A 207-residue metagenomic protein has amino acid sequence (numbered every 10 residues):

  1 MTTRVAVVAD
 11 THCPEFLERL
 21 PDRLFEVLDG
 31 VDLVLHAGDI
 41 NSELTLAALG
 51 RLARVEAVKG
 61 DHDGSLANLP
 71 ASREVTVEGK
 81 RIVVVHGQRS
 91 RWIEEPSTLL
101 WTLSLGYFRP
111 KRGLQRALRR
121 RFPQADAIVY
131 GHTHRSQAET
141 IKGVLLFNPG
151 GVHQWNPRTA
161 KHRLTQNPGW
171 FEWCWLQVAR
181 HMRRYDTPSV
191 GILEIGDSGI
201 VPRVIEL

Functional and structural regions predicted by a protein language model:
M1-V55, D63-A71, D186-S189: N-terminal active-site segment of His-dependent metallophosphoesterases
R4, R54-E56, R81, L145 (+1 more regions): Conserved beta-strand segments of alpha/beta enzyme cores
V7-A9, L33-D39, E56-D61, V84-H86 (+2 more regions): Active-site neighborhood of phospho(di)ester-bond hydrolases with catalytic His/Asp-centered motifs
H12-E18, T98-T102, L164: Acidic/histidine-rich helix-loop elements that form or flank divalent-metal/phosphate-binding sites at the catalytic
H12-F16, I40-T45, H62-N68, S90-E94 (+3 more regions): Active-site environment of divalent metal-dependent phosphoester hydrolases
E26-L33, L46-L49, L69-K142, D197-R203: His/acidic metal-ligating clusters that form di-metal
E56, G106-D197: Conserved beta-sheet core of the metallophosphoesterase superfamily
